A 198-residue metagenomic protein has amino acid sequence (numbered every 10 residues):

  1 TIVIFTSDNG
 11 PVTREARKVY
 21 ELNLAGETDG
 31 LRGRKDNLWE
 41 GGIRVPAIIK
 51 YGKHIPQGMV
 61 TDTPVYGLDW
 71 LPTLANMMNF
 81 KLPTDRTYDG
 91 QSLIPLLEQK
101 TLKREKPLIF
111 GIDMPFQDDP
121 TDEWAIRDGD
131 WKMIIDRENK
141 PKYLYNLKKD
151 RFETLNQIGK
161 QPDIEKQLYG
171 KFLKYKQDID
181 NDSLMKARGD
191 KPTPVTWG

Functional and structural regions predicted by a protein language model:
P11-L38, I55-M59, T63, L68-L147 (+1 more regions): C-terminal cap/loop subdomain of S1 sulfatases and analogous C-terminal strand-loop tails that border
W39-I43: Short, flexible loop/turn motifs enriched in small residues
R44-A47, L71: Structural micro-motif
W70, D119, D128, M133 (+2 more regions): Long, internal low-complexity/basic segments
